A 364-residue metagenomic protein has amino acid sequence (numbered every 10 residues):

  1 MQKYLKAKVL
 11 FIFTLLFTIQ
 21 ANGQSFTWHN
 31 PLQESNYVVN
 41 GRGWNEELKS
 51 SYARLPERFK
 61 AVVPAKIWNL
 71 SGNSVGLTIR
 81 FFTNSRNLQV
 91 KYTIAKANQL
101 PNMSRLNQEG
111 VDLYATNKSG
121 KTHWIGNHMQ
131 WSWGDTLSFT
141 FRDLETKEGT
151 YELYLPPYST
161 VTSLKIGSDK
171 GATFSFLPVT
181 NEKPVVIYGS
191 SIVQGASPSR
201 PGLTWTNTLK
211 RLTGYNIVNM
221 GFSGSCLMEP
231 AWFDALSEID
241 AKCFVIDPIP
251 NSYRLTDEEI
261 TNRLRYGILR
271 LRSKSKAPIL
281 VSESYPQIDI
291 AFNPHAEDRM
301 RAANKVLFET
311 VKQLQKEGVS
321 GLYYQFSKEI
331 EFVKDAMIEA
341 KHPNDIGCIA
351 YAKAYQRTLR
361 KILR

Functional and structural regions predicted by a protein language model:
Q2-L5, I12, T18-P184, R360-R364: N-terminal secretory targeting modules
L100-S104, G195-L203, R301: Glycine- and acidic-residue-enriched helix-capping/strand-helix junction motifs
E182-T206, S223: Catalytic nucleophile-elbow at a beta strand-turn-alpha helix junction centered on a G-D-S/GDSL motif, marking
P201, L209, C226-Y266, R270 (+1 more regions): Oxyanion-hole/transition-state-stabilizing segment in secreted/luminal serine hydrolases and related acyltransferases
T206-N219, K312-Q313: Short helix-loop-beta junction
K274-I279: A short helix->loop->beta-strand "cap" motif at the edges of active sites that frequently abuts
Q287-Q325: Substrate-gating cap/lid alpha-helix
I338-R364: Histidine-centered active-site loop/cap adjacent to the catalytic His in serine esterases/O-acetyl transfer systems
